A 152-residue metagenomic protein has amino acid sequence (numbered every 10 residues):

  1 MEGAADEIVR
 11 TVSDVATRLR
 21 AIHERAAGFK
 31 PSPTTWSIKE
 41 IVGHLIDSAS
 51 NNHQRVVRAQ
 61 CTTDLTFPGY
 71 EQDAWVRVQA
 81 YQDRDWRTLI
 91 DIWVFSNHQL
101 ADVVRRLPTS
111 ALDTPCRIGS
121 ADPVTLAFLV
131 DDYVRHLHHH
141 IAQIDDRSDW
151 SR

Functional and structural regions predicted by a protein language model:
M1-V12, T35-V42, W86-I90, A127-V130: Amphipathic, non-membrane alpha-helical segments in soluble helical-bundle scaffolds
E7-R20, V76-T114, Y133: Acidic/histidine-rich alpha-helical segments that form the ligand environment of transition-metal centers
I22-E24: Extracellular-facing binding/remodeling surfaces
A26-W75, A101, P115-R152: Short, contiguous alpha-helical
